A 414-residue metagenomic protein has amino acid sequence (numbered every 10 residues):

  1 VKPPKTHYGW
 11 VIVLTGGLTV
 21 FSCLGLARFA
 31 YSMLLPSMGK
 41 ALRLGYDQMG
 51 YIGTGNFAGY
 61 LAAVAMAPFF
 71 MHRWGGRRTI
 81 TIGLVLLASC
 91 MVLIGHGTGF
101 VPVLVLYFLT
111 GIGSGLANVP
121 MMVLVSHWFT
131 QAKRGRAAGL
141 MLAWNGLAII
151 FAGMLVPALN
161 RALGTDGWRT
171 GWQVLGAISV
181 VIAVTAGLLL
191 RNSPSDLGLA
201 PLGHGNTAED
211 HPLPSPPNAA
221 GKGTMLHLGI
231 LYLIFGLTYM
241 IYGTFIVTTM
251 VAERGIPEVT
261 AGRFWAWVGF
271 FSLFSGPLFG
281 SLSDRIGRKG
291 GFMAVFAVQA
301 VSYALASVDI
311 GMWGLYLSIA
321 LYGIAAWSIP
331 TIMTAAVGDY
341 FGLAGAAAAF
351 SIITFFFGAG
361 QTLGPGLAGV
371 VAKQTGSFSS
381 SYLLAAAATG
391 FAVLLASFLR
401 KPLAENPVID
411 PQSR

Functional and structural regions predicted by a protein language model:
Y31-L35, G221-F274: Extracytoplasmic gate region of multi-pass secondary transporters
R43, G75, H96-V101, G255 (+2 more regions): Helix-breaking motifs and short loop linkers at transmembrane-helix boundaries and internal kinks in secondary membrane
A63-G75, G276-G287, K373: Helix-to-loop junctions at the C-terminal end of transmembrane segments in multipass secondary transporters
V85-T98, V298-I310: C-terminal ends and interior cores of transmembrane alpha-helices in multi-pass membrane transporters/permeases
C90, V101-L109, W313-L321: Paired small-residue
F108-A143: Cytoplasmic helix-loop-helix junction between adjacent transmembrane helices in 12-TM secondary transporters
L140-S195: Helix-loop-helix hairpin linking two adjacent transmembrane segments in secondary transporters
S272-S275, S283-A336: C-terminal transmembrane helical hairpin of 12-TM major facilitator-type secondary transporters
